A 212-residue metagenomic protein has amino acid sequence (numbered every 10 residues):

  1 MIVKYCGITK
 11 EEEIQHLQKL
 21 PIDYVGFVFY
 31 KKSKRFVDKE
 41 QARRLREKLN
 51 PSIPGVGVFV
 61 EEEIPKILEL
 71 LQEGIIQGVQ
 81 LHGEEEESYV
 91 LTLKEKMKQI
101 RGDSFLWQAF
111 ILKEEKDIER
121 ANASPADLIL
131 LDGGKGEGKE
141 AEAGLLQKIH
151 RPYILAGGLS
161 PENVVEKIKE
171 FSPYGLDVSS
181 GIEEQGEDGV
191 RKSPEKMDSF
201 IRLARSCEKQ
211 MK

Functional and structural regions predicted by a protein language model:
M1-L131, K135-K212: Conserved N-terminal beta1-alpha1 strand-loop-helix module at the mouth
